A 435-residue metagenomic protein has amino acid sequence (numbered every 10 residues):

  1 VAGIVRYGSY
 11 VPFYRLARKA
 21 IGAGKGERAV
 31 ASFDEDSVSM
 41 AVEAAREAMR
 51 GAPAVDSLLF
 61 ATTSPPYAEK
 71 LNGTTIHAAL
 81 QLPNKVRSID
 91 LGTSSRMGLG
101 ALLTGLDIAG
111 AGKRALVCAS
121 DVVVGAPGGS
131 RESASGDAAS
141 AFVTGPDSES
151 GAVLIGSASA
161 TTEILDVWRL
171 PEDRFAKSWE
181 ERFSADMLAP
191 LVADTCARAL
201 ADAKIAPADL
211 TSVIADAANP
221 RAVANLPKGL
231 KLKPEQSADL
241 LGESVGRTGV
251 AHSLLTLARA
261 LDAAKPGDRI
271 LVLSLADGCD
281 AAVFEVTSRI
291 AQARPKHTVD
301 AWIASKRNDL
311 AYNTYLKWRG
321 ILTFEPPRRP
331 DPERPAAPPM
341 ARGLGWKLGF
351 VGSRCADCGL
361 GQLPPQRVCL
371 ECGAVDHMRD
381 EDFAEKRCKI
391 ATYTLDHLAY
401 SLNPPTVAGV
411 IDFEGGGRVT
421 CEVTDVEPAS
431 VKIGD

Functional and structural regions predicted by a protein language model:
V1-S37, G129-D186, P190, K265 (+1 more regions): Condensing-enzyme catalytic core mediating Claisen C-C bond formation in acyl metabolism
V38, V42, S64-P66, P83 (+3 more regions): Claisen-condensing/thiolase-fold acyl-transfer catalytic domains that form or cleave C-C bonds in fatty acid
A44-D56, A193-T211, L230-K233: Phosphate/pyrophosphate-binding loops at sites that engage ATP/ADP/AMP, CoA/4′-phosphopantetheine, polyphosphate
V55-A78, P83: Membrane helical hairpin/interfacial module
P330-T392: Cys/His-rich short segments
L398-V410: Short aromatic-glycine-enriched beta-strand elements
A408-E414, E422: Short, acidic/hydrophobic/Gly-rich beta-strand patch recurrent on exposed beta strands that often constitutes part
D425-D435: Short nucleic-acid-contacting surface segments enriched for D/E, G, S/T with interspersed K/R
